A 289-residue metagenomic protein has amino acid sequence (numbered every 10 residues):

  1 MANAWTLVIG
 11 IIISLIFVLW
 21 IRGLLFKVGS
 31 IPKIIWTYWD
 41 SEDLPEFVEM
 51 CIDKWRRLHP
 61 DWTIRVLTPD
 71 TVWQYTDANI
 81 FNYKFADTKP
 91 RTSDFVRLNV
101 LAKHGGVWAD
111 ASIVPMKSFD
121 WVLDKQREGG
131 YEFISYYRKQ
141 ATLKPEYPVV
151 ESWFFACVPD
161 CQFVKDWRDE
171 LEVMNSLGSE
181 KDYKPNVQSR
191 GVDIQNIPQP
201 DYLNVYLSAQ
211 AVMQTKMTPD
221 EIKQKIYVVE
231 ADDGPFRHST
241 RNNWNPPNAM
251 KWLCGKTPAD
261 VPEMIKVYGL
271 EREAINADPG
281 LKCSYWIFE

Functional and structural regions predicted by a protein language model:
M1-A2: Short, low-complexity, Lys/Arg-enriched N-terminal segments of secretory-pathway carbohydrate enzymes
W5-S93, A111-E289: Glycosyltransferase-associated regions of secretory-pathway enzymes, highlighting luminal stem/catalytic domains
D94-G106: Small-residue hinge/turn detector
